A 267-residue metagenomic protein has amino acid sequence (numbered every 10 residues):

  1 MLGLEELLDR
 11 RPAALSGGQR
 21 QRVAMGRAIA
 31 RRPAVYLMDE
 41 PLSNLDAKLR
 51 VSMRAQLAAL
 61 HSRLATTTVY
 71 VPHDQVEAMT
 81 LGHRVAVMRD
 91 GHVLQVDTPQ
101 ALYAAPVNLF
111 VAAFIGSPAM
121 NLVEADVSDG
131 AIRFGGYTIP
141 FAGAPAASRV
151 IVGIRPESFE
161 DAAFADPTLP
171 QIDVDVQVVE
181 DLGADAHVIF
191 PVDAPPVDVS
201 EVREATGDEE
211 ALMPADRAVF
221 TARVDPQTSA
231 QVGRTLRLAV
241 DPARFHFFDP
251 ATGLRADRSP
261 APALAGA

Functional and structural regions predicted by a protein language model:
M1-F110: ABC ATPase nucleotide-binding domains
S16-G17, M25, I115, E124 (+2 more regions): Short glycine-rich loop/turn motifs that provide flexible caps or phosphate-binding loops at active sites
A104-S128, G153: C-terminal boundary and immediately downstream tail of ABC-type ATPase nucleotide-binding domains
M120, A131-A267: Non-catalytic connector elements of ABC transporters
